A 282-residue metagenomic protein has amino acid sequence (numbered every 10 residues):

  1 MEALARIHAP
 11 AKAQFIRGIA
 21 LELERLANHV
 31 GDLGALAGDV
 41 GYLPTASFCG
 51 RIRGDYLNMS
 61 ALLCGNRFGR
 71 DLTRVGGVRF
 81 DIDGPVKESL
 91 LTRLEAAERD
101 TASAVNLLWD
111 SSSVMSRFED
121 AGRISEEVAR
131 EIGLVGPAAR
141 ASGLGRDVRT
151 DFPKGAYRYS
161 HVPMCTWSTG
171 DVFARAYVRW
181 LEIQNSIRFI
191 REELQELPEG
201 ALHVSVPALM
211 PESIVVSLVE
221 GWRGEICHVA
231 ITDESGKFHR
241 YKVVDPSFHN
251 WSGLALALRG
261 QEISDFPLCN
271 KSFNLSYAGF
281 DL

Functional and structural regions predicted by a protein language model:
M1-L282: Active-site bordering "gate/hinge" segments that shape substrate access to catalytic or cofactor-binding pockets
